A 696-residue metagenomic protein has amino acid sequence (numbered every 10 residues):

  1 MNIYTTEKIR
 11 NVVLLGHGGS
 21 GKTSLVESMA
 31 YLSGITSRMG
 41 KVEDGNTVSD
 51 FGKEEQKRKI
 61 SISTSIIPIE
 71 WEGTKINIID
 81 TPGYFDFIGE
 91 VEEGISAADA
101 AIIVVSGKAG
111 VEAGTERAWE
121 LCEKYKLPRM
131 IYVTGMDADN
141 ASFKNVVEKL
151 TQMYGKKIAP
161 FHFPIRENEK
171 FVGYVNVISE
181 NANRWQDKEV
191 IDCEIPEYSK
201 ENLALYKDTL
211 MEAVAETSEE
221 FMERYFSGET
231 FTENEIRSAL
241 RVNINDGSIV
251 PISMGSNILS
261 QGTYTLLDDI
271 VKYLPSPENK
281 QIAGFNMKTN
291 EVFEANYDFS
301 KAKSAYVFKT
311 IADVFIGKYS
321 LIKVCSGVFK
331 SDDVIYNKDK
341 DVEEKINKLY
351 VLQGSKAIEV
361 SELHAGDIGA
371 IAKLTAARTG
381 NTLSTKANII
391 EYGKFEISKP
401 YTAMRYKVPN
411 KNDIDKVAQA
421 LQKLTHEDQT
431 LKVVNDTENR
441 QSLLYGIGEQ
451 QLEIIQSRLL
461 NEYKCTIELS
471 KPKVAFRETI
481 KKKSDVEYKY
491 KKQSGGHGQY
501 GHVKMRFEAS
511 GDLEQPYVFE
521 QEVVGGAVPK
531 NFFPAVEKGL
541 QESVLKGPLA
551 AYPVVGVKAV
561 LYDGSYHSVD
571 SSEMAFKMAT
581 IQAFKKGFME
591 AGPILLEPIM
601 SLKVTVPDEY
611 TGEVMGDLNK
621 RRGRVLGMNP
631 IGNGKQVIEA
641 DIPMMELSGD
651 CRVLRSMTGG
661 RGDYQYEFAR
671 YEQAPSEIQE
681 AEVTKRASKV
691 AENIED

Functional and structural regions predicted by a protein language model:
M1-D696: Structural and coupling elements of P-loop NTPases
